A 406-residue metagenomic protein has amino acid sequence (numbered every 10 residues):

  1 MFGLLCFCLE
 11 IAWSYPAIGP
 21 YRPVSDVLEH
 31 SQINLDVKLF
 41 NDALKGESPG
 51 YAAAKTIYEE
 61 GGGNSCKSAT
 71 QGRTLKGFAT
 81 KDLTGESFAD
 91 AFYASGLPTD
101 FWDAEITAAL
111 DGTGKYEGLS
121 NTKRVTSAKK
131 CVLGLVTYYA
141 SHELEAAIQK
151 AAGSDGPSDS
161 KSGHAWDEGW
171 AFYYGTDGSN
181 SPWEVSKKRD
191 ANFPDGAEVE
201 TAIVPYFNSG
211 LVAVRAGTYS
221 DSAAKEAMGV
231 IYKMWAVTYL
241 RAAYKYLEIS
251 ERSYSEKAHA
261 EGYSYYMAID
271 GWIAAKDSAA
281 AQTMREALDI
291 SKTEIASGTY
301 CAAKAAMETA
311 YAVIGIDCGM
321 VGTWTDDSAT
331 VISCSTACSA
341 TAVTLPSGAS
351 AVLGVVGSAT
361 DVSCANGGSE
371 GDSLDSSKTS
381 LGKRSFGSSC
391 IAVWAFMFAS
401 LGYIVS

Functional and structural regions predicted by a protein language model:
M1-S14, A392-G402: Cleavable N-terminal signal peptides of Sec/SRP-targeted secreted and luminal proteins
F2-L5, W183-K188, S369-E370, D375: Short intrinsically disordered, low-complexity coil segments enriched in acidic
G3-C8, T344, V352, S373 (+3 more regions): Acidic/proline-rich low-complexity IDRs
W13-G368: Mature extracytoplasmic or organellar-lumen-exposed domains after removal of signal/transit peptides
C364-V393: C-terminal GPI-anchoring signal of eukaryotic secretory precursors
I404-S406: Juxtamembrane boundary at the C-terminal end of a transmembrane helix
